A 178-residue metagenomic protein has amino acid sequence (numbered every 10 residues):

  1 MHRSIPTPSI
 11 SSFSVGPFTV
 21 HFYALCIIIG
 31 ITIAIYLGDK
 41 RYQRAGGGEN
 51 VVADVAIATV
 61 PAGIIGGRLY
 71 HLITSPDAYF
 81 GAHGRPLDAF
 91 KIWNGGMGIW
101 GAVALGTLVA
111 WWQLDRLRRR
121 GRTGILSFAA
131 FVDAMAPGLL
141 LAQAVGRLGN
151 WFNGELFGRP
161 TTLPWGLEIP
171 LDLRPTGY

Functional and structural regions predicted by a protein language model:
M1-Y178: A feature for loop-to-transmembrane-helix boundaries and adjacent hydrophobic helices in multi-pass integral membrane
